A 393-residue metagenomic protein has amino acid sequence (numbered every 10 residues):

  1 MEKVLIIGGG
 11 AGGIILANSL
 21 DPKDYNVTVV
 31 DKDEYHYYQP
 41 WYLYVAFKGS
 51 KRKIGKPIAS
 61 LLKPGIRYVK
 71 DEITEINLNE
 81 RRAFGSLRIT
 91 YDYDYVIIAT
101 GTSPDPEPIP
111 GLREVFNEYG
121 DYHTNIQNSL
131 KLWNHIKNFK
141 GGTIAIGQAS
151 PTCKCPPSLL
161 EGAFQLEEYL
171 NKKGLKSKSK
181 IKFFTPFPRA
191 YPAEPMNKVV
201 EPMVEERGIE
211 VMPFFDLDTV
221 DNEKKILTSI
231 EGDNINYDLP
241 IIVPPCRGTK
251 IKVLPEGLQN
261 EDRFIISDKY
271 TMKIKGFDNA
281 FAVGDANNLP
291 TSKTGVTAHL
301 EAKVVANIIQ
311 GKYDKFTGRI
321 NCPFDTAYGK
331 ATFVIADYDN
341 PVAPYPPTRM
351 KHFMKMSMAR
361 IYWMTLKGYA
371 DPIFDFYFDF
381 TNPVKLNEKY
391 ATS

Functional and structural regions predicted by a protein language model:
E2-K3, I66-E161, E168-G174, I241: FAD-binding core/adjacent interface of flavoenzyme oxidoreductases
E2-R67, S150-Y191: Beta1-alpha1 glycine-rich phosphate/pyrophosphate-binding loop at the start of Rossmann-like nucleotide-binding domains
G9, L87, T100-G101, Q148 (+3 more regions): Glycine-rich, N-terminal phosphate-binding loop of Rossmann-like dinucleotide-binding domains
N26-T28, I66-E80, Y91, E167 (+1 more regions): A Rossmann-like FAD-binding core segment of flavoenzymes
R113-K140, N234-L300, N307: FAD-site-proximal beta/loop scaffold in flavoenzymes
E168-N171, A298-G318: Internal hydrophobic alpha-helix adjacent to the cofactor/substrate pocket in enzyme cavities
Q310-P346: Active-site-proximal substrate-binding core of FAD-dependent oxidoreductases
F333-S393: C-terminal auxiliary extensions adjacent to catalytic cores
